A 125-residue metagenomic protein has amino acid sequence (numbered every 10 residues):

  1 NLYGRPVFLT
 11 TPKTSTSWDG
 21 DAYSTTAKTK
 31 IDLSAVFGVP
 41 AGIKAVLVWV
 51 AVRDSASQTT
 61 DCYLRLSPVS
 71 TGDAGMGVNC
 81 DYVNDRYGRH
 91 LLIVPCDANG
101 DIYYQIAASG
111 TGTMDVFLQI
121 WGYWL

Functional and structural regions predicted by a protein language model:
Y3-G77, F117-W124: Beta-rich globular "head" domains
T29-A35, Y87-P95: Exposed aromatic-hydrophobic patches
V46, I93-T111: Noncatalytic modules at the cell exterior or secretory-pathway interfaces, chiefly beta-strand-rich lectin/adhesion
S70-G88, L92-I93, G110: Acidic, glycine/polar-enriched metal-coordinating patches/loops that mediate binding to polyanionic ligands
